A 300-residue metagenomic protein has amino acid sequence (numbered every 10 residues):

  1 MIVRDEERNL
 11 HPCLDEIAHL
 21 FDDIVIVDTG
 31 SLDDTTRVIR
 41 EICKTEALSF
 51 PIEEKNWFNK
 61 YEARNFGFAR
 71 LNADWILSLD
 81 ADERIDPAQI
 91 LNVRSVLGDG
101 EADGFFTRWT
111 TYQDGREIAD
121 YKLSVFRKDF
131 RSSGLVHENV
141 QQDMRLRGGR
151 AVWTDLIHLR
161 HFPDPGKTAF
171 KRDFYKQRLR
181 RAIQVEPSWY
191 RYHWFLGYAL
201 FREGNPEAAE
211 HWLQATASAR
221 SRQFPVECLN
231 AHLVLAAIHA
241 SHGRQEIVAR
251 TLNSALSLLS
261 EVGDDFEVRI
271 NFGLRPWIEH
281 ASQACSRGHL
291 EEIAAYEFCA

Functional and structural regions predicted by a protein language model:
I2-L20: Short, well-formed alpha-helical segments that are part of the catalytic scaffolds of diverse glycosyltransferases
H11, D33-I42, A88: Acidic helix N-cap motif at the loop->helix transition within catalytic regions of sugar-transfer enzymes
E16, L20, D28-I39, W57 (+1 more regions): A conserved acidic beta->alpha catalytic loop
T36-E62, F66, R70: Conserved donor nucleotide-binding strand/loop of the catalytic core
K60-F68, L79, I85-E207, R220: Catalytic-site signature of metal-activated, phosphate-bearing donor transferases, centered on the GT-A/GT-A-like
I76: Short aromatic/hydrophobic "clamp" motif used to bind/position activated sugar donors
A182-V185, S218-C228, S260-N271: Flexible helix-coil transition and linker loops at the boundaries of alpha-helical arrays
